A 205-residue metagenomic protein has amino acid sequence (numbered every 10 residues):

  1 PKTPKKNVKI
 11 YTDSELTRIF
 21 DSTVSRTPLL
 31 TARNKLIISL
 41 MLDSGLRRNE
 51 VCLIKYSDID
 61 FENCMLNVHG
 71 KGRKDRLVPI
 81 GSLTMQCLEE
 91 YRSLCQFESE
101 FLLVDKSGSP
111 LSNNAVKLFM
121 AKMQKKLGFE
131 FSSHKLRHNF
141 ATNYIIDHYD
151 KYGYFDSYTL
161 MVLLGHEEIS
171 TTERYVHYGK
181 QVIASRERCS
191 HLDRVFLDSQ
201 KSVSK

Functional and structural regions predicted by a protein language model:
P1-K205: Conserved catalytic core of the tyrosine transesterase superfamily
